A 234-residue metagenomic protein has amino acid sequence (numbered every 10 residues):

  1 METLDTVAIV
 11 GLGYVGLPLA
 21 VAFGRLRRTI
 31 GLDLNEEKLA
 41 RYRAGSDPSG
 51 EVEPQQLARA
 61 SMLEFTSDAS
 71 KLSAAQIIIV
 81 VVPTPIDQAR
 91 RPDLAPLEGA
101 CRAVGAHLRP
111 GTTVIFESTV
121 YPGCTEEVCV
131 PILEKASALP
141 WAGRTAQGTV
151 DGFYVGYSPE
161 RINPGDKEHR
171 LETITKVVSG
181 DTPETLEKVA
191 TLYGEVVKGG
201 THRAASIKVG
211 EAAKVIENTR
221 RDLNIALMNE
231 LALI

Functional and structural regions predicted by a protein language model:
M1-I234: Structural/interface elements that position substrates and couple domains in central-metabolism enzymes
